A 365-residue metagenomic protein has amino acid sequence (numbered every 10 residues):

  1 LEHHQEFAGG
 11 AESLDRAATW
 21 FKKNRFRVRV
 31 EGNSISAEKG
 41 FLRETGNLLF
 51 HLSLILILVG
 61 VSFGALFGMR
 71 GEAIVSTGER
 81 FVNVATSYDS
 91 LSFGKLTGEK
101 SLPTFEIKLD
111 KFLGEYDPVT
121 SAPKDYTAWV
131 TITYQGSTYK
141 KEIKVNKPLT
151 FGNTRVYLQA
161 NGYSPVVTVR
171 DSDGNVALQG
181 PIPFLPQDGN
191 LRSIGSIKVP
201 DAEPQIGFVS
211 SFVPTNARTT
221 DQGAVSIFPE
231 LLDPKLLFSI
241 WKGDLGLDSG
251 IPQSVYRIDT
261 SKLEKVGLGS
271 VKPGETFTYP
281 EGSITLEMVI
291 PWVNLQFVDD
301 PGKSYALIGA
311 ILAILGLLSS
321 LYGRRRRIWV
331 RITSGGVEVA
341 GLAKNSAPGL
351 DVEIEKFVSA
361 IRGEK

Functional and structural regions predicted by a protein language model:
L1-K365: Solvent-exposed, non-transmembrane regions of integral membrane proteins
